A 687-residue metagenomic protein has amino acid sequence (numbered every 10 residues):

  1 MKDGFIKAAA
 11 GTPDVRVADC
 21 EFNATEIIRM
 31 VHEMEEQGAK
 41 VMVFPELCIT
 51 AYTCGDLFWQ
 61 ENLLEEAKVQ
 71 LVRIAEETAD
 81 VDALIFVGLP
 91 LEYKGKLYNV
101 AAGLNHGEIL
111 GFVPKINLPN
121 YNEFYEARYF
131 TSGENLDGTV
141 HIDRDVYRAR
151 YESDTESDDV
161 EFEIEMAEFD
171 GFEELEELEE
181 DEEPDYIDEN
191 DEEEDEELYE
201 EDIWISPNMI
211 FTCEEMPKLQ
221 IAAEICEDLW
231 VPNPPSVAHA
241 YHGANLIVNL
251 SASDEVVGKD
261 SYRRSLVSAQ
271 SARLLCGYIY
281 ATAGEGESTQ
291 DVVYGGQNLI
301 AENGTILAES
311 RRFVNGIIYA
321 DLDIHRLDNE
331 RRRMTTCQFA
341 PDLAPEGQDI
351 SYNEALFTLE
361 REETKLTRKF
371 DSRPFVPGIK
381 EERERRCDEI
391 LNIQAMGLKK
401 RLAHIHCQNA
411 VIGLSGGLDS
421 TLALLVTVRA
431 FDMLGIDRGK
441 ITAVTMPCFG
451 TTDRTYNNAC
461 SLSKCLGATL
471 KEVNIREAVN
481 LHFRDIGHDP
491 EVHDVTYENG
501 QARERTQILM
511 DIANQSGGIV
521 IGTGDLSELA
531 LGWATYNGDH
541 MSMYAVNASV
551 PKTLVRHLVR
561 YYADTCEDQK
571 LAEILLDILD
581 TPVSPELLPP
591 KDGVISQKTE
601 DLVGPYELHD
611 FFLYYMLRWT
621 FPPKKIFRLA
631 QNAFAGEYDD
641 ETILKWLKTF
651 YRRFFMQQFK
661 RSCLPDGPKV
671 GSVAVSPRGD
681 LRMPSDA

Functional and structural regions predicted by a protein language model:
M1-V411, R429-R438, L470: Enzyme catalytic cores with a strong preference for nitrogen-chemistry domains
I6, N23, E215-L219, L275-C276 (+6 more regions): ATP/NTP-dependent adenylation/nucleotidyl-transfer catalytic domains that generate, transfer, or process NMP-activated
